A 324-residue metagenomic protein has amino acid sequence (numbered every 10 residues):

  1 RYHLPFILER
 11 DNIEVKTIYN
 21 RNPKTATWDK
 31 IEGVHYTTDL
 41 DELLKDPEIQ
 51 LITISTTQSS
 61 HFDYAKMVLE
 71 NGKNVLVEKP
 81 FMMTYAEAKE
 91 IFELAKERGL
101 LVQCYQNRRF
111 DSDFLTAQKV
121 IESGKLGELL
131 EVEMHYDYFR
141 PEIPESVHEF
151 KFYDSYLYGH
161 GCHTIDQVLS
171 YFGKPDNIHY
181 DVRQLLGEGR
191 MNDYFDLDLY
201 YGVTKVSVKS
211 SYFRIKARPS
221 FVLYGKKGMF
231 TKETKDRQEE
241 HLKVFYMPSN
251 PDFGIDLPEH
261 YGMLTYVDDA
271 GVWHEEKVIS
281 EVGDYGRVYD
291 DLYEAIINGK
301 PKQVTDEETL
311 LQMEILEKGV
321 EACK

Functional and structural regions predicted by a protein language model:
R1-E32: N-terminal Rossmann-like dinucleotide-binding module
L8, N12-I13, L51-T56, E276-K324: C-terminal helix-rich "cap/oligomerization" subdomain common to oxidoreductases
V34-L40: Conserved SAM-binding strand-loop segment of SAM-dependent methyltransferases
T38, V77, V102-C104, E133 (+1 more regions): Hydrophobic residues in well-ordered beta-strands that form the structural core
Q50-L51, T57-Q58, F62-R109: Beta-strand-loop-alpha-helix segment that lines the small-molecule cofactor/substrate pocket of alpha/beta enzymes
R108-D181, L185-E188: Predominantly a Rossmann-like dinucleotide-binding segment in NAD(P)-dependent oxidoreductases
L197-V203, L223-K226: Active-site beta-strand termini and strand-to-loop segments that position acidic
K227-Q303: C-terminal glycine/acidic-rich active-site capping loop/insertion
